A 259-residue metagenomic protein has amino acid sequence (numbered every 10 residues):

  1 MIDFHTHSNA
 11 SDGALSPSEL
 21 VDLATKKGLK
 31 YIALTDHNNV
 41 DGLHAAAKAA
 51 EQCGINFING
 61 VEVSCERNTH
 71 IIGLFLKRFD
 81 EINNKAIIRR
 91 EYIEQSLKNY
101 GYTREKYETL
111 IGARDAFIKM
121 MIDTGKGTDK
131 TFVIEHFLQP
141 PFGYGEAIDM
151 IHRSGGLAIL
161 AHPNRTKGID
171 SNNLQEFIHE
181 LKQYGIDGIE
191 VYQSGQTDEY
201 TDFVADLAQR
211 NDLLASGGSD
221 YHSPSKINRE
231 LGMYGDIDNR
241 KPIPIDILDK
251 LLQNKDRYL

Functional and structural regions predicted by a protein language model:
M1-R67, F137, F142-K226: An N-terminally biased module of ancient metal coordination in phosphate/nucleic-acid-related enzymes
K48-K182, N239-Y258: Extended substrate/RNA-proximal surfaces in nucleic-acid metabolism proteins
R229-P242: Conserved, well-ordered active-site substructure
